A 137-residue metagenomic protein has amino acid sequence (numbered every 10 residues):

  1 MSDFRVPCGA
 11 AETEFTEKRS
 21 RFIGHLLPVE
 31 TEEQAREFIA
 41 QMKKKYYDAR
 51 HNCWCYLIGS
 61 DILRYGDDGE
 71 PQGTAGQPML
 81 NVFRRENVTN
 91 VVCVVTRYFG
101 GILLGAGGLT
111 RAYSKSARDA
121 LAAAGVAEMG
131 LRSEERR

Functional and structural regions predicted by a protein language model:
M1-G73: C-terminal regulatory domains involved in ligand/effector binding and gene-expression control
E33-A40, K44, N81, R111 (+2 more regions): Solvent-exposed alpha-helical segments within well-ordered globular domains of core cellular machineries
D48-R50, R85-V88: Short, flexible loop/turn motifs enriched in small residues
L57, T89-F99: Glycine- and acidic-rich phosphate- and metal-coordinating loops
Q72, G76-R84, L109-Y113: Conserved mixed alpha/beta catalytic, RNA-binding, or beta-rich assembly cores of soluble enzyme, regulatory
G101-I102, A106-L109: Conserved phosphate/anionic-ligand binding catalytic regions in large, soluble enzymes, centered on
A106, Y113-R132: Long, charge-dense
E135-R136: Conserved small/polar residues in nucleotide/adenosyl-binding loops
